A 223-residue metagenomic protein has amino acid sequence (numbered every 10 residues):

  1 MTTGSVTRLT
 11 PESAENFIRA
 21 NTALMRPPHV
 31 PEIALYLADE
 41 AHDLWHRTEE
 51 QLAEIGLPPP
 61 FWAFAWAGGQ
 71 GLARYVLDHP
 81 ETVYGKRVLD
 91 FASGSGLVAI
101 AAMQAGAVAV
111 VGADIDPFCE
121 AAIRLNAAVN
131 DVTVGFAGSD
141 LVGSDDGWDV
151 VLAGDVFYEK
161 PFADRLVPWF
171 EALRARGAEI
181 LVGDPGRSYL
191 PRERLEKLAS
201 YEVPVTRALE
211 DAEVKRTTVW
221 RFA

Functional and structural regions predicted by a protein language model:
M1-L44: N-terminal auxiliary segments of SAM/dcSAM-dependent transferases
H46, E54-A63: A short glycine/serine-rich beta->alpha loop
P59-L77: Conserved SAM-binding loop and adjacent beta-strand
R74-A137: Conserved SAM/SAH cofactor-binding pocket of Class I
V142-G147: Short conserved loop adjoining the S-adenosyl-L-methionine
V151-L152: Hydrophobic beta-strand segment of the Class I
V156: Hydrophobic adenine-recognition pocket in adenosine-nucleotide-binding enzymes
A163-F222: C-terminal substrate-binding/active-site "lid" region of AdoMet-derived donor-dependent transferases
